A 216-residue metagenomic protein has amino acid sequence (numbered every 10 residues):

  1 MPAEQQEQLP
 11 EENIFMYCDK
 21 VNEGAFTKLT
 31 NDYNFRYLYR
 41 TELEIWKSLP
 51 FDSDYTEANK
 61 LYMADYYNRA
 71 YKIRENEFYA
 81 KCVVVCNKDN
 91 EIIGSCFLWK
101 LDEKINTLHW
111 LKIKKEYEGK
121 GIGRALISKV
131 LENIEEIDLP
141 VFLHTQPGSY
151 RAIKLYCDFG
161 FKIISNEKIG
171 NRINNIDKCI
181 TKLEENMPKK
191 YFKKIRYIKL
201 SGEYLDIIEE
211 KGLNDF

Functional and structural regions predicted by a protein language model:
M1-N31: Acyl-donor-binding surface of acyltransferase catalytic domains
E7, L131, C157-N166: Conserved acetyl-CoA-binding loop of GNAT-fold acetyltransferases
F26-Y62, C86, K182, N186-K189 (+1 more regions): Short amphipathic alpha-helix that is part of the acyltransferase structural core
F51-K114: A conserved beta-strand-loop-helix scaffold within acyl/acetyltransferase catalytic domains
W110-K112, V130, T145-P147, S165-K168: Active-site proximal loops enriched in glycine and acidic residues that flank catalytic Cys/His/Asp and coordinate
I113, G119-I134, K154-D158: Conserved acetyl-CoA-binding loop-helix of GNAT-fold acetyltransferases
I134-T145: Conserved GNAT acetyl-CoA-binding A-motif
L143-I153, I169-T181: Conserved beta-strand-loop-alpha-helix junction that forms the acyl-donor binding cleft
